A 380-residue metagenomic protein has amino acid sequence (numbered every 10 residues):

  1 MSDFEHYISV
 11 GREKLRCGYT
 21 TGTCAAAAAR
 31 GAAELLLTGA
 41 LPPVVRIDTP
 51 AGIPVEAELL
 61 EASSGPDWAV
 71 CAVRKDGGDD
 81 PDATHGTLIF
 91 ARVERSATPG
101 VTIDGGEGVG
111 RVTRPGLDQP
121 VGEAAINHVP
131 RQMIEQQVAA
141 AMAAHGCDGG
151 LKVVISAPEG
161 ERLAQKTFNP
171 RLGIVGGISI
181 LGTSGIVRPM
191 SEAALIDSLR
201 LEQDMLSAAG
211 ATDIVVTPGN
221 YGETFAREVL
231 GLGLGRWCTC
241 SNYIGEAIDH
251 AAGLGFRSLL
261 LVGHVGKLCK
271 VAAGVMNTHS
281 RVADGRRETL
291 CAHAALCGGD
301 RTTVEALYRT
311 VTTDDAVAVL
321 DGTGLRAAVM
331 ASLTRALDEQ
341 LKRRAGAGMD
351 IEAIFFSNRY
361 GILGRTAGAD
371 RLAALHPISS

Functional and structural regions predicted by a protein language model:
M1-K166, P170-L172, G368: Generic N-terminal targeting/processing segments that precede catalytic cores or assembly contacts
S2, H6-S9, R16, L172-I178 (+1 more regions): A structural signal for small-residue-enriched, beta-sheet-centric alpha/beta enzyme cores and oligomeric scaffold folds
L88-F90, V229-G233, T366-L372: Surface-exposed flexible segments
R114, A164, F225, K270-A272 (+1 more regions): Generic domain-boundary/flexible-linker signal
D350-S380: Short, amphipathic C-terminal "tail helix"
